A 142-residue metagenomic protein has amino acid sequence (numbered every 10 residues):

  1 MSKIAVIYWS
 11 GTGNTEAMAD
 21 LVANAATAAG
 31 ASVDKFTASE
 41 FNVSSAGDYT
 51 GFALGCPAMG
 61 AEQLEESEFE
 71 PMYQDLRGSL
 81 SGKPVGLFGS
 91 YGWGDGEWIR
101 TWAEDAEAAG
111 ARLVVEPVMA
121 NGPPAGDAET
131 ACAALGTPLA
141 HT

Functional and structural regions predicted by a protein language model:
K3-I4, N14-A17, A23-A38, G47-T142: FMN-binding flavodoxin-like domain, especially the glycine-rich phosphate-binding loop
Y8-T12: Aromatic-flanked redox-active Cys/Sec active sites in thiol-based oxidoreductases, especially the WC-centered
V43-S45: Short conserved loop adjoining the S-adenosyl-L-methionine
